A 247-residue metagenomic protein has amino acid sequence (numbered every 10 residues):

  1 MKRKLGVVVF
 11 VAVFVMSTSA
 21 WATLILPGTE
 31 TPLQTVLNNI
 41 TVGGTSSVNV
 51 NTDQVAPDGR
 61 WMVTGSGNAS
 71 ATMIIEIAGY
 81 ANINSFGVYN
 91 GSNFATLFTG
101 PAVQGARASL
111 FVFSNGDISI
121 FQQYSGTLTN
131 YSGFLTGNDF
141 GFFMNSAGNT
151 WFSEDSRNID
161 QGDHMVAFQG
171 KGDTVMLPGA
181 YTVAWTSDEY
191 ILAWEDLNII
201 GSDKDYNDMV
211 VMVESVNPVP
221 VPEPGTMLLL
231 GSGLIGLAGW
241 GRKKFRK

Functional and structural regions predicted by a protein language model:
M1-K2, K247: N-terminal secretory signal peptides that target proteins for export/translocation
L5-L24, M212-I235: Short, threonine-centered small-residue motifs that mark membrane-proximal processing/anchoring sites and TM-junction
T23-Y190, L197-I199: Extracellular distal adhesion/interaction modules in secreted or cell-surface proteins
N138-F140, M209, V213: Residue-level detector of short, conserved catalytic/binding motifs and their immediate flanks
E195-D196, S215: Pocket-edge structural micro-motifs
G201-V210: Extracellular carbohydrate recognition
A238-K247: C-terminal membrane-anchoring or membrane-association module
